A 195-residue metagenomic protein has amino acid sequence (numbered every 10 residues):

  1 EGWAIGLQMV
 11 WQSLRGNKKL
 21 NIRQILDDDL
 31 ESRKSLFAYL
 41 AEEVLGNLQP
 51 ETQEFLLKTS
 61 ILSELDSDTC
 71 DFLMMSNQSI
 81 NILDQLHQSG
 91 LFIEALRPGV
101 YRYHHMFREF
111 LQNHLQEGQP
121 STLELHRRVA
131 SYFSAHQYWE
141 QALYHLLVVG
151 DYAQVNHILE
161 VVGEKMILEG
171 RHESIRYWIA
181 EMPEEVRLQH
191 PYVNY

Functional and structural regions predicted by a protein language model:
E1-K18, S60-S63, D71, H87-L91 (+3 more regions): Short, amphipathic alpha-helical segments that act as regulatory/interfacial helices in nucleotide-processing proteins
E1-S35, P50-E54, I61, M75-S76: Amphipathic alpha-helical "lid/sensor" segments that cap RecA-like P-loop NTPase cores
G2, P50-E51, L65, Q78 (+2 more regions): Alpha-helical structural elements of signaling/regulatory helical domains
W3, L7-V10, L56, H104 (+3 more regions): Generic structural signal for small/hydrophobic residues in well-ordered secondary structure, especially within
I5, P50-E54, N81, E140 (+1 more regions): Short, solvent-exposed positions on alpha-helices
G16, Q112-E117: A short secondary-structure junction motif
A38-H114, E124-R127: C-terminal boundary/linker of central alpha/beta nucleotide-binding cores
G118-Y195: Extended alpha-helical scaffolding segments used for macromolecular assembly and cargo binding
